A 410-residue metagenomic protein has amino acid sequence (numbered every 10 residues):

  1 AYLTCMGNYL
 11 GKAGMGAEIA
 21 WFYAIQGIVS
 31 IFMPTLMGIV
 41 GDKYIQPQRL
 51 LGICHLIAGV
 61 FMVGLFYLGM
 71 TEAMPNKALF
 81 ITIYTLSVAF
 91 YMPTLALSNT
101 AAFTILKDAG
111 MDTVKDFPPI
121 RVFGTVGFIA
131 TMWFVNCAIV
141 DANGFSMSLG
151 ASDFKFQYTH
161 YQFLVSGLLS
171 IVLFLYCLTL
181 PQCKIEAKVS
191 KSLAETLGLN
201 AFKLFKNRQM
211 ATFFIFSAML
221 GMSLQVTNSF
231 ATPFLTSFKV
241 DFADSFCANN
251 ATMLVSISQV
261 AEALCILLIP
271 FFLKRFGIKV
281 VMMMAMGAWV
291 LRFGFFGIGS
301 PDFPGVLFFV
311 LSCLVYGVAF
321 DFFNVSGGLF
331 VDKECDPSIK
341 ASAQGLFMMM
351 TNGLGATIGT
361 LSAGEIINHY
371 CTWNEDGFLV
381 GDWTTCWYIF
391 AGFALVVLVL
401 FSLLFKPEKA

Functional and structural regions predicted by a protein language model:
A1-I31, Q209-D244, N250-L254, N324: Helix-loop boundary and gating motifs at the non-cytosolic
W21-D42, M253-L268: Central cavity-lining transmembrane alpha-helices of secondary-active solute carriers, predominantly the Major
D42-L56, K274-M286: Cytoplasmic membrane-interface "Motif A"-like loop-to-helix N-cap segments of 12-TM Major Facilitator Superfamily
L56-M74, G287-F303: C-terminal ends and interior cores of transmembrane alpha-helices in multi-pass membrane transporters/permeases
L65-M70, L169-P181, G353, C386-A410: Multi-pass alpha-helical transporter architecture, strongest for 12-TM Major Facilitator/SLC carriers used
C137-L168, E365-A394: A membrane-interface helix-boundary motif in multi-pass transporters
P181-I215, V240-F242: Juxtamembrane intracellular "pre-TM" segments in multi-pass secondary transporters
K279-G327: C-terminal transmembrane helical hairpin of 12-TM major facilitator-type secondary transporters
